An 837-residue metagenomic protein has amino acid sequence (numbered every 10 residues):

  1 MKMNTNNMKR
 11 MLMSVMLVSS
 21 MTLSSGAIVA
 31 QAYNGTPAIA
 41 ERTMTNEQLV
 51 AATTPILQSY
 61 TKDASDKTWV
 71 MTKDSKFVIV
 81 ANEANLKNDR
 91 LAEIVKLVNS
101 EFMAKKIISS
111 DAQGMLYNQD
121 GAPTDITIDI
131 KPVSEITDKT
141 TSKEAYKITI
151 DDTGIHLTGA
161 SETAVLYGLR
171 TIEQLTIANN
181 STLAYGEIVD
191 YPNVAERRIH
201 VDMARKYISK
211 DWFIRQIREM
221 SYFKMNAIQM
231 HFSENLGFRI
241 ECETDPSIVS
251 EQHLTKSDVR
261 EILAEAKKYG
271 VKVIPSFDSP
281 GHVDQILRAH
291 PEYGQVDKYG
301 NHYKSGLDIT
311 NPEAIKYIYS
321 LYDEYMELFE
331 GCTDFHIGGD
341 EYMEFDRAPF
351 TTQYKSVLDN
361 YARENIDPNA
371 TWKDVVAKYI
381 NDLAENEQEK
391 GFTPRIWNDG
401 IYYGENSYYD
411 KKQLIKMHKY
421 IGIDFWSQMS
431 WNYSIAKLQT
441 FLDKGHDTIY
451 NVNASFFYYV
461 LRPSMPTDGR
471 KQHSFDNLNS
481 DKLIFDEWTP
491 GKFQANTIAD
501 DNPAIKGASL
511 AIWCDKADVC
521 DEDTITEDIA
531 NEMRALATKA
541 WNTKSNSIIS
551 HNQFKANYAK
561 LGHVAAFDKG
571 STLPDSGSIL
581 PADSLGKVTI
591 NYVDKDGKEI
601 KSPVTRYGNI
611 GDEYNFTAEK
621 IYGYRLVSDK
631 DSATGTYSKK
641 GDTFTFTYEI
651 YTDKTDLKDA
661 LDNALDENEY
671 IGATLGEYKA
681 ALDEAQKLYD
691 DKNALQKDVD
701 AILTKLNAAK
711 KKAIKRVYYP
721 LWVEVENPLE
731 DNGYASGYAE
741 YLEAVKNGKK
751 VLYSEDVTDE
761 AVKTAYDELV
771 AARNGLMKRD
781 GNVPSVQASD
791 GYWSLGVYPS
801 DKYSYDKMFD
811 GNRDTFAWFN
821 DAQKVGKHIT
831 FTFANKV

Functional and structural regions predicted by a protein language model:
M1-N34: Gram-positive Sec-dependent secretion signals
L17, T22, D583-E599, E619-V786: Beta-rich interaction/scaffold domains
A32-T163, Y167-T171, L175-I188, R395-Y409 (+3 more regions): Acidic, contiguous N-terminal accessory segments
M103, I107-I108, P394-D399, G404-D583: Flexible, acidic glycine-rich loops studded with aromatic residues
T141-H336, D346, F350, K355 (+3 more regions): Feature activates predominantly on carbohydrate-active enzymes
D308-Y420, Q428: Active-site neighborhood of glycoside hydrolase catalytic domains
T605-Y622, K639: Short Pro-Gly-centered beta-turn/loop motif in secreted/extracellular proteins
K778-K836: Disordered, acidic Ser/Thr/Pro-rich linker "stalks" and the adjacent N-terminal cap of the next globular domain
